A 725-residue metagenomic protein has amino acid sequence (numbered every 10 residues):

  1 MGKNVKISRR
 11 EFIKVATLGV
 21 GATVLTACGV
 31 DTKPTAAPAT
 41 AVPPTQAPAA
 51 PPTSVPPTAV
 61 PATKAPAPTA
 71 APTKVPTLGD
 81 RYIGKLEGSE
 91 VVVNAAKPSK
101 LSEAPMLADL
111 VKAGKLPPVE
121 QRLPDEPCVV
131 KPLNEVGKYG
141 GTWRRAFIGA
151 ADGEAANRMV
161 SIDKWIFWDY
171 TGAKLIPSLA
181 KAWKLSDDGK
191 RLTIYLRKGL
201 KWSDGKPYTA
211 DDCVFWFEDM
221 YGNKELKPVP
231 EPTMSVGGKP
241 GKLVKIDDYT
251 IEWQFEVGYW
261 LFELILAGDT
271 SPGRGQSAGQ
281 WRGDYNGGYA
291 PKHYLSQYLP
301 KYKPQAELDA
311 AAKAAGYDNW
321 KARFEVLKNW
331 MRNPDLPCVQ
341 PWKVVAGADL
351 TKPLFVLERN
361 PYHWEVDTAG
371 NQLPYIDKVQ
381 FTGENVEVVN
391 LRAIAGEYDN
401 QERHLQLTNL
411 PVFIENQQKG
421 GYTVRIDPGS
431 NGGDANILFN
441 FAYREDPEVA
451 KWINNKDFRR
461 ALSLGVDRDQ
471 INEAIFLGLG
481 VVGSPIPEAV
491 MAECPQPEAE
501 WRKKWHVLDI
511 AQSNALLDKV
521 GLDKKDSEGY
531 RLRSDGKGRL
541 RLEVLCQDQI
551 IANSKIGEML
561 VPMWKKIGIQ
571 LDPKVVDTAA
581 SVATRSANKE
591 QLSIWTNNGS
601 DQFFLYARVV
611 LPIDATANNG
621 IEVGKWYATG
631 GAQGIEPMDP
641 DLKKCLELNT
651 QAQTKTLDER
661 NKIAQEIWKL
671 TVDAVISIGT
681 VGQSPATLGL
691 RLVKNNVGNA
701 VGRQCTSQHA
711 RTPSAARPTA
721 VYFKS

Functional and structural regions predicted by a protein language model:
M1-A27, A36: N-terminal secretory signal peptides
L18-L25, P127-C128, F147, A290 (+12 more regions): Detector for C-terminal structural segments
E103, A108-A113, P117-D187, E218: N-terminal lobe/hinge region of extracytoplasmic solute-binding protein
N134, Y139-V160, L179, F262-S271 (+5 more regions): A structural "hinge/loop" feature
K174, K181-K227, E252-Q254, R392 (+2 more regions): Aromatic- and charge-enriched surface segment that lines or borders ligand/interaction sites
R197, N329-M331, Y362-I414, E558-P562 (+1 more regions): Ligand-site clamp/hinge motif
M220, K224-P230, L243-K245, V345-V356 (+5 more regions): Extracellular/periplasmic solute-recognition and catalytic clefts
P232-R323, A700: Surface-exposed binding/hinge segments that line and control ligand-binding clefts or catalytic entry sites
